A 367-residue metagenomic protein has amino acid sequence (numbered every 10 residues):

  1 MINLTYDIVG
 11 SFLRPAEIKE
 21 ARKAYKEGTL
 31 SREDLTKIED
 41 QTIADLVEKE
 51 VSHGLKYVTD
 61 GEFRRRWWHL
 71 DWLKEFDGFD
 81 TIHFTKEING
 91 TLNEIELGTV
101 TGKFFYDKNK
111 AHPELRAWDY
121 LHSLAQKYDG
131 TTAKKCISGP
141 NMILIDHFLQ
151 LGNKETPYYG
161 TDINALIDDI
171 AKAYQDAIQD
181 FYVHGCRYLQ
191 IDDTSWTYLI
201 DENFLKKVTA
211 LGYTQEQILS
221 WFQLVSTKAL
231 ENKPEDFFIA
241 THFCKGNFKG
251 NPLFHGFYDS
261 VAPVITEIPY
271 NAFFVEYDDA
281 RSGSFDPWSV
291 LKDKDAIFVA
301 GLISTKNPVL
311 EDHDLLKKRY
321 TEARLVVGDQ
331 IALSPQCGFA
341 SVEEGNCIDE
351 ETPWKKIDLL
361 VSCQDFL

Functional and structural regions predicted by a protein language model:
M1-L367: Domain-level signal for soluble alpha/beta catalytic cores
